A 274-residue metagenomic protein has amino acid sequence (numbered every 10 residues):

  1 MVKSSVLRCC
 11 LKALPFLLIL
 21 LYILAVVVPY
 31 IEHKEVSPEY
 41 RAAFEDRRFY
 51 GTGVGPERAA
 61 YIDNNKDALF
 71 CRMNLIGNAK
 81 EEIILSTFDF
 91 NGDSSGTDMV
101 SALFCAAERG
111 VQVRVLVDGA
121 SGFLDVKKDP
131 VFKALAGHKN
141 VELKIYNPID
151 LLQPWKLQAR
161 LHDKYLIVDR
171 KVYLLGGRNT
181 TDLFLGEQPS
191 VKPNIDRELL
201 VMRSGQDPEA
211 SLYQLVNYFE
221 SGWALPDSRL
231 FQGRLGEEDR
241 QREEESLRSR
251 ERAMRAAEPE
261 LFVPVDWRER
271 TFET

Functional and structural regions predicted by a protein language model:
V2-V141, L151-D163, V168-T274: Charged, low-complexity intrinsically disordered terminal segments
K144: Phosphate-binding P-loop/Walker A region and its immediate neighborhood
P148: Short loop/turn segments at beta-alpha junctions that line or gate ligand-sensing/allosteric surfaces
